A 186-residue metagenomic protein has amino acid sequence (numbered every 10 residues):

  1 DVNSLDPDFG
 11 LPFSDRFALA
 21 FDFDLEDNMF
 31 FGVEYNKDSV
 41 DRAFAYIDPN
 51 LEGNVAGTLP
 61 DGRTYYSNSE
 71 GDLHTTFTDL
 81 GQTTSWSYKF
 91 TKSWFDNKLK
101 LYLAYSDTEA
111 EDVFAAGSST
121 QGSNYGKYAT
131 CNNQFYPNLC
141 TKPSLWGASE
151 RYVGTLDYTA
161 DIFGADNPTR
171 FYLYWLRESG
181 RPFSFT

Functional and structural regions predicted by a protein language model:
D1-H74: Solvent-exposed loop/turn elements at secondary-structure boundaries
S4-P7, G71-F77, S85, P137-P143: Extracellular loop and loop/strand-boundary signature of outer-membrane beta-barrel proteins
L5, D15-L19, Q82-Y88, E150-L156: Hydrophobic, lipid-facing positions within transmembrane beta-strands of outer-membrane proteins
F23, K92-W94, Y158-A160: Residue-level signature of outer-membrane beta-barrel architecture
N28, W94-K98, D161-P168: Short loop/turn motifs that connect adjacent beta-strands in outer-membrane beta-barrel proteins
V33-K37, L103-D107, Y158, F171-R177: Transmembrane beta-barrel strands of outer-membrane/channel proteins
F44-N50, V113-T120, S184-T186: Outer-membrane beta-barrel translocator domains and adjoining extracellular loop/strand segments of Gram-negative
V153, D157-T186: Conserved small-residue
